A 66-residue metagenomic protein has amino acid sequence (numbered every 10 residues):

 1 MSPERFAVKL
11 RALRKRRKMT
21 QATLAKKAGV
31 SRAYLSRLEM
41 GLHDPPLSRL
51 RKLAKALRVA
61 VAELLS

Functional and structural regions predicted by a protein language model:
M1-R5: A detector for short, charged/polar N-terminal pre-domain segments
F6-V8, R32, L47-L50: Short alpha-helical elements of helix-turn-helix
V8-K27, K52: Short basic helix-loop element that most often maps to the first helix and adjoining turn of HTH DNA-binding modules
L10, L24-A25, L35-L38, L64: Conserved hydrophobic/aromatic packing and binding residues within compact polymer-binding modules
A12, R16, D44, A56-V59: Conserved amphipathic alpha-helical interaction elements at protein-protein interfaces in regulatory, energy-coupling
G29, S48-E63: DNA major-groove recognition helix of helix-turn-helix/homeodomain DNA-binding modules
V30-D44: Recognition helix of helix-turn-helix/homeodomain-like DNA-binding domains that insert into the DNA major groove
M40, V59, S66: Short, conserved catalytic or interaction motifs in soluble domains
